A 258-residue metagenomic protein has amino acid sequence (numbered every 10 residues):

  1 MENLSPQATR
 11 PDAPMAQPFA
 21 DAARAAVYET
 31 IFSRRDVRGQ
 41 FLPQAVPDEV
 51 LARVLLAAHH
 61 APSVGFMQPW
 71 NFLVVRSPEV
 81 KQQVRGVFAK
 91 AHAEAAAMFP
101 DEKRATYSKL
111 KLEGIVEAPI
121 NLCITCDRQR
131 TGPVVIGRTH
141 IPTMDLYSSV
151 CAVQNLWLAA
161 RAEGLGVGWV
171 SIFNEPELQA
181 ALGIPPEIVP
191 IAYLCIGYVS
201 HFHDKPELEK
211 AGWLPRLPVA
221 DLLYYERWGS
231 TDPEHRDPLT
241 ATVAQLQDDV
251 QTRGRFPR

Functional and structural regions predicted by a protein language model:
E2-F19, A23, T30, V37 (+1 more regions): C-terminal helix-cap and adjacent tail motif
N3, Q68-S149: Glycine/small-residue-rich phosphate/adenosyl-binding loop
I31, V54-A58, L194: Short alpha-helical scaffolding segments that buttress acidic/His motifs in well-ordered protein cores
V37-R53: A short N-terminal beta-strand-loop micro-motif at the entrance of redox/enzyme domains
V54-H59, L122, R130-A181: Small-aliphatic-rich amphipathic alpha-helix that forms the alpha element of a beta-alpha
H60-G65: Glycine-rich phosphate/pyrophosphate-binding beta-alpha loops
H92-D101, L112, G183-L208: A glycine-rich helix N-cap at a beta->alpha junction
C126, I172, Y198: Short secondary-structure boundary segments
